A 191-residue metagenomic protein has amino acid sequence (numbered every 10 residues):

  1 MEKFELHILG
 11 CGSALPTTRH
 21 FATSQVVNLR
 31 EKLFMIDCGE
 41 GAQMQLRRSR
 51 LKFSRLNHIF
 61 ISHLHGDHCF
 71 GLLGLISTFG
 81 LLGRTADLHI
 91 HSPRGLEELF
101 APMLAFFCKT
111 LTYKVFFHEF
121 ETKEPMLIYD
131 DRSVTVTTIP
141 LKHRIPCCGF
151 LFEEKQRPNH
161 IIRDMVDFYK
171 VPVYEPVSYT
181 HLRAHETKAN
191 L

Functional and structural regions predicted by a protein language model:
M1-S49, D87, F150-F152, N159: Conserved beta-strand hairpin/beta-sheet module of binuclear metal-dependent hydrolase folds, prominently
L6, V115-F117, V136: Generic structural signal for residues in well-ordered beta-strands
D37, D67, E186: Acidic active-site catalytic centers that drive phospho-/nucleotidyl reactions and related ester hydrolyses
E40-H91, E119-E121: Active-site metal-binding motif and surrounding structural segment of the metallo-beta-lactamase
L46, L72, F100-M103, L191: Hydrophobic packing residues within well-ordered alpha-helices of enzyme cores
L51-S54, Y113, R132-V134: Structured loop/turn residues at beta-strand edges in well-structured enzyme cores
R84-L88, P93-E121: Active-site neighborhood of divalent metal-dependent phosphoester bond hydrolases
E121-E186: Metal-dependent phosphodiesterase/nuclease catalytic metal-binding core
